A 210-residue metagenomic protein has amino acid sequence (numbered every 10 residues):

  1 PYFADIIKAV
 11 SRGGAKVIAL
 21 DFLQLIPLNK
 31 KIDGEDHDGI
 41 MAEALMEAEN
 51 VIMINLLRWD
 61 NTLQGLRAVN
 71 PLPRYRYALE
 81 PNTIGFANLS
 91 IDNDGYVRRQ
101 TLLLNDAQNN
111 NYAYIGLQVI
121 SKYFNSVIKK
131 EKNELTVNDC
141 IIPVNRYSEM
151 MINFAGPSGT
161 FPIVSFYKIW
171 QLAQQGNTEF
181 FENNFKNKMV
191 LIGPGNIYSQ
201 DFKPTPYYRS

Functional and structural regions predicted by a protein language model:
P1-N145, E182-S210: Non-transmembrane functional regions of envelope-associated proteins
E131-G176: Substrate-access "cap/lid" subdomains that shape and gate the entrance to catalytic or ligand-binding pockets
Q175-N183: Short, mixed-charge amphipathic alpha-helical segments
